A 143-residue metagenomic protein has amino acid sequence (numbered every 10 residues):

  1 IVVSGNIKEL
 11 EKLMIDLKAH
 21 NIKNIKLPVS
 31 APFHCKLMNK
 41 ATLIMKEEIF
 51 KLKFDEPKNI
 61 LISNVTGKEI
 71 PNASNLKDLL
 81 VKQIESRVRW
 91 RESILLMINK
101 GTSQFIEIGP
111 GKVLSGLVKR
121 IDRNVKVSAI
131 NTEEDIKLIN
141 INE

Functional and structural regions predicted by a protein language model:
I1-E143: Acyl-group transfer acyltransferase/transacylase scaffold of fatty acid/polyketide systems
